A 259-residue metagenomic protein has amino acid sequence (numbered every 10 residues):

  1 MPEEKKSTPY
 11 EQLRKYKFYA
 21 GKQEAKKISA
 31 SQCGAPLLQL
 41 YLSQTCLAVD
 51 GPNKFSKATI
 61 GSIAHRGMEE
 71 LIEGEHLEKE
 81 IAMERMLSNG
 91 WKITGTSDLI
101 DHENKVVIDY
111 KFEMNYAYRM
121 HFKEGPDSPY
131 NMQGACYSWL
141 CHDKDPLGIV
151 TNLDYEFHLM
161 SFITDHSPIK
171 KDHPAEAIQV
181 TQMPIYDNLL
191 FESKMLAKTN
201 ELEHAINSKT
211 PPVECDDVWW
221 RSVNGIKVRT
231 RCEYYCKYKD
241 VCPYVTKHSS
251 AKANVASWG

Functional and structural regions predicted by a protein language model:
M1-V107, M114-F122, S128, H142 (+1 more regions): Metal-dependent nuclease catalytic cores that hydrolyze phosphodiester bonds in DNA/RNA, characterized by
E4-K5, D143-G259: Metal-dependent nuclease catalytic regions and adjoining charged, substrate-binding loops involved in nucleic-acid end
K54-S62, D127, N131, I185-L196: Generic detection of long, well-ordered alpha-helical segments
I63-E70, C136, S193-A197, E201: Long, highly charged amphipathic alpha-helices
R66-E73, K123-S161: Metal-dependent nuclease catalytic cores in nucleic-acid-processing enzymes, especially RNase H-like/related
D109-F112, F157: Residue-level recognition of conserved beta-strand positions in structured domain cores
